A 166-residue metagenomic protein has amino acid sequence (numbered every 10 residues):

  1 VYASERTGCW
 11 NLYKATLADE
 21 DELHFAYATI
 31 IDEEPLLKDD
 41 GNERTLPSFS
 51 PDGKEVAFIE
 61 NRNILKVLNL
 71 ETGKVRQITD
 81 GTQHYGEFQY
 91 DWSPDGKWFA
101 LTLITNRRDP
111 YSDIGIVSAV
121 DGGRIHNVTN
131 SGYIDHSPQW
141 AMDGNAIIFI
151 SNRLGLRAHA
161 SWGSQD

Functional and structural regions predicted by a protein language model:
V1, V56, G96-F99, I147: Hydrophobic beta-strand positions that form the internal "hydrophobic ladder" of WD40/Gbeta-like beta-propeller blades
A3-F25, L37-R44, A57-V67, D80-E87 (+4 more regions): A flexible loop/linker signature enriched in serine peptidases of the S9 family
D19, I30-I31, T72-K74, D121-G123: Short coil turn/linker residues within repeat-based beta-strand modules
F25-Y27, M142, A146-F149: Active-site-adjacent bridging/hinge elements
A28-L36: Inter-blade linker and blade-boundary elements of WD-repeat/beta-propeller domains
P51-D52, P94-D95, M142-D143: Residue-level detector of Asp-centered blade-edge/turn motifs that repeat once per structural unit in beta-propeller
